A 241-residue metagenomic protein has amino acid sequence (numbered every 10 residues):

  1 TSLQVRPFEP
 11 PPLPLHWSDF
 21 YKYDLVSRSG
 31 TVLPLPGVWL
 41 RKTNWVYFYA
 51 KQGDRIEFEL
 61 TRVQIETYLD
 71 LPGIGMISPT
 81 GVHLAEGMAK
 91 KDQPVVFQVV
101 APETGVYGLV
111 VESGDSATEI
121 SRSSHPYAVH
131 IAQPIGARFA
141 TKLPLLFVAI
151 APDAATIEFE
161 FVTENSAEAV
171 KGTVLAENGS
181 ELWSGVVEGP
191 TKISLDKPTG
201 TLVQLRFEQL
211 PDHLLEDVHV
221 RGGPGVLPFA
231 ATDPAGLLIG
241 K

Functional and structural regions predicted by a protein language model:
T1-K241: Acidic, Ser/Thr/Pro
